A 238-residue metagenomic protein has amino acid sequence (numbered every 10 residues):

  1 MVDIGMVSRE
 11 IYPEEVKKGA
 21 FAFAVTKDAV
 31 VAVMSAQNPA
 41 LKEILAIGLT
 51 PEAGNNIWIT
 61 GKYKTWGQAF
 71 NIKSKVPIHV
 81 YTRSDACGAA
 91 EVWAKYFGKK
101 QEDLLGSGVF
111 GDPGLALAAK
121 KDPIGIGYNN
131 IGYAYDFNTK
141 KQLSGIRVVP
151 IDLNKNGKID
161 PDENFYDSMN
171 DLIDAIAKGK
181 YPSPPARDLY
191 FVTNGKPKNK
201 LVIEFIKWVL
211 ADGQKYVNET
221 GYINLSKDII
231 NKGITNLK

Functional and structural regions predicted by a protein language model:
M1-K238: Flexible loop/hinge segments at secondary-structure junctions
